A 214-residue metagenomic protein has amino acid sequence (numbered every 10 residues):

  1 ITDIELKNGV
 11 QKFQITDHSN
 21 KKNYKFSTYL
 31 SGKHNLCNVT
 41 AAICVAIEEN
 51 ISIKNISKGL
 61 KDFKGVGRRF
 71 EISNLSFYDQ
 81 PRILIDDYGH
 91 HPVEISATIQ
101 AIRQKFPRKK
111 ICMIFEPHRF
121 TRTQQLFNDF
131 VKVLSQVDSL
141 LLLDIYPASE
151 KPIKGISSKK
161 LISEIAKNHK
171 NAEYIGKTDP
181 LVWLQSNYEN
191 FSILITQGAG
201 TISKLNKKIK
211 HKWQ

Functional and structural regions predicted by a protein language model:
E5-Y24: Acidic-glycine-rich active-site phosphate/pyrophosphate-binding loop
S19-S139: Nucleotide phosphate-binding/pyrophosphate-handling subdomain across enzymes that bind or process nucleotide phosphates
I83, V131-N190: C-terminal helical cap/extension that packs against the catalytic core of soluble nucleotide-cofactor enzymes
H90, P117-F120, I145-A148, A199-I202: Short glycine-rich anion-binding loops that position phosphate/pyrophosphate groups of nucleotides and phosphorylated
A97, Q125-F127, I153-K154, N206-K210: Short amphipathic alpha-helical segments
P180-Q214: A glycine-rich beta-strand to alpha-helix segment that forms a phosphate/ribose-binding loop at ligand/cofactor sites
